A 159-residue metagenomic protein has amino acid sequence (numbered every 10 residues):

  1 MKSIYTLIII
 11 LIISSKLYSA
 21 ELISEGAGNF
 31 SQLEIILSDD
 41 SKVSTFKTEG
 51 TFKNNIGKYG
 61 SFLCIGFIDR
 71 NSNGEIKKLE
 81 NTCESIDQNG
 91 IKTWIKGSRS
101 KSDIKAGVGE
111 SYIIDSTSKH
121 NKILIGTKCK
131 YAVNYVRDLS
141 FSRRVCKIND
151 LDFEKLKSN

Functional and structural regions predicted by a protein language model:
I4-I13: Sec-dependent N-terminal signal peptides
S15-S19: Sec/Tat signal peptide C-region and signal peptidase I cleavage site
A20-N159: Beta-strand-enriched cores of mature, soluble protein domains
